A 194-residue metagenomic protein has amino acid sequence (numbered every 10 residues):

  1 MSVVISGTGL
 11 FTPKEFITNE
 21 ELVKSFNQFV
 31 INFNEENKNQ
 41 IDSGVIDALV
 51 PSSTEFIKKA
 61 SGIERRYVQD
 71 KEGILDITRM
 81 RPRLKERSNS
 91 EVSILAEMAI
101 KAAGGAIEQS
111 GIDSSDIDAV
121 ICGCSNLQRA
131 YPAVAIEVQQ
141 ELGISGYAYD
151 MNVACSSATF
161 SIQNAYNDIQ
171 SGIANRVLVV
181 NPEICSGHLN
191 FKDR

Functional and structural regions predicted by a protein language model:
M1-D116, L142: Conserved "HGTGT" condensation-loop signature of ketosynthase/thiolase-family condensing enzymes that catalyze
S2-V4, A119, N175-V179: Short glycine-aspartate micro-motif
S6-T8, G123, V180: Short hydrophobic segments within beta-strands
I31, A48, S93, G104 (+2 more regions): Acyl-thioester C-C bond-transforming condensing/cleaving domain
D118-S125: Short glycine-rich or small-residue beta-strand-to-loop segments that form or flank ligand, phosphate, metal/Fe-S
